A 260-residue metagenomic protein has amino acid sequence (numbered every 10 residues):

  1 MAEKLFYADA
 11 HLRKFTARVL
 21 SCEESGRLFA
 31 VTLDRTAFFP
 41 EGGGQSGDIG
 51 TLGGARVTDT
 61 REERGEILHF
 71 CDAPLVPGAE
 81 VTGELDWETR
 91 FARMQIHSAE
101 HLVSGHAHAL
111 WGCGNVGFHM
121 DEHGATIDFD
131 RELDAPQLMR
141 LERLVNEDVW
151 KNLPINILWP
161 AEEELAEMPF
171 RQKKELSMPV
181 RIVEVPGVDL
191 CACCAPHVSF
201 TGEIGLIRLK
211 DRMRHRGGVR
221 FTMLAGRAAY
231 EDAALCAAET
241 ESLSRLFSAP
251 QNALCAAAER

Functional and structural regions predicted by a protein language model:
M1-R260: A glycine- and charged-residue-rich anion-binding loop/surface
